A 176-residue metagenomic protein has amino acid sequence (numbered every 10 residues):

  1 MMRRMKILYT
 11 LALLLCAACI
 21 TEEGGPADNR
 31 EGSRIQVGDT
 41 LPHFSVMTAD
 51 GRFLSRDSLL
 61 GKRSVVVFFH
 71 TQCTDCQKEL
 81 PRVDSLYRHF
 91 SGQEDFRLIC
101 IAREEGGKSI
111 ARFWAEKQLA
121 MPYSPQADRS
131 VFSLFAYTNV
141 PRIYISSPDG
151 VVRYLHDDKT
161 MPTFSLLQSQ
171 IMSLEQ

Functional and structural regions predicted by a protein language model:
M1-A17: Sec-dependent bacterial lipoprotein signal peptides
C19-E23: Bacterial signal peptide processing site
G24-D57: N-terminal "domain-start" segment that seeds a small globular fold
R56-Q77, V83: Short active-site neighborhood of thiol/selenol oxidoreductases, capturing the structured segment around
V65-V66, L98, I143: Hydrophobic beta-strand anchors of alpha/beta hydrolase catalytic cores
Q77-K117, S130-S133: Structural microenvironment flanking redox-active thiols in thiol-disulfide oxidoreductases
A111-D149: Short, internal strand/loop/helix patches that form the active-site neighborhood or redox-interaction surface
I145-Q176: Thiol-/selenol-based redox modules, centered on thioredoxin-like and closely related oxidoreductase domains
